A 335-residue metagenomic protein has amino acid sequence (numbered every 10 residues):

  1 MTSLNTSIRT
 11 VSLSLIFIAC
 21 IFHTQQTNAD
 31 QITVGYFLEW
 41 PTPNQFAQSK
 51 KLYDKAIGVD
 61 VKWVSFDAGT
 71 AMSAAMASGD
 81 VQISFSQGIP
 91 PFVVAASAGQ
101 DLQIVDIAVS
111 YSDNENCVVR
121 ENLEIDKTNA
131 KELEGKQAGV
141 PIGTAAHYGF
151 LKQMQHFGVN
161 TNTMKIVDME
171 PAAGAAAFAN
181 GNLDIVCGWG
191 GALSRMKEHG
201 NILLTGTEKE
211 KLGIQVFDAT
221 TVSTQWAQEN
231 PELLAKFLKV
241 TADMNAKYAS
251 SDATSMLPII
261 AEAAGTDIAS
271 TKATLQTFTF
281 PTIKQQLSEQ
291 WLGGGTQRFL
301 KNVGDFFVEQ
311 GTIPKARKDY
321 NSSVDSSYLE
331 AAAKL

Functional and structural regions predicted by a protein language model:
M1-L13: Bacterial N-terminal signal peptides that target proteins for export
I21-T24: N-terminal signal peptide c-region/cleavage motif recognized by signal peptidases
D30-N160, K165-D168, D184-G190: Short, glycine-/small- and polar/acidic-enriched structural segments that line small-molecule recognition paths
V94-D106, R195-K209, D267, S288: Ligand-binding "clamshell"
V109-R120, I202-A227, L238-T241, F278-P281 (+1 more regions): Periplasmic-binding protein-like
A172-A264: Pocket-lining segment of extracytoplasmic ligand-binding domains
E229-T312: Secondary-structure end/capping motifs
L300-L335: Conserved C-terminal helix/tail region of periplasmic/extracytoplasmic solute-binding proteins
